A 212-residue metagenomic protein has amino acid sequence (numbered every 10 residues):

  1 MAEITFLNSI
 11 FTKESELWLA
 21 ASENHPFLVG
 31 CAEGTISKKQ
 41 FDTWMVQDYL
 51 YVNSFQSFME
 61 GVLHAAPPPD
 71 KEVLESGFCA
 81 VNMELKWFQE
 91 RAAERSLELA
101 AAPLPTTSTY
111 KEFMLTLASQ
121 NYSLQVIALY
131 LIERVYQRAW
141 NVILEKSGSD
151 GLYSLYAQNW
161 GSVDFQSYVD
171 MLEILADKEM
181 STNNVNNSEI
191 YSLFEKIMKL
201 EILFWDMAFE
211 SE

Functional and structural regions predicted by a protein language model:
A2, S9, V46, P69-Y168 (+2 more regions): Active-site-proximal alpha-helical scaffolds that flank and shape metal-associated catalytic sites
T12-I36, F55, M171-T182: Short alpha-helical hairpin
E16-A21, T35-A65, I127-Q137, W205: Alpha-helical bundle segments that constitute or directly flank the non-heme di-iron/ferroxidase center
Q40, F58-G61, F113, L193 (+1 more regions): Short, hydrophobic/aromatic alpha-helical segments in well-folded domains
L63-K71, N184, S188-Y191: Structural helix-adjacent loops and short alpha-helical linkers that scaffold large soluble proteins
Q166-E195: Long amphipathic all-alpha helical oligomerization modules
I190-E212: Acidic, carboxylate-rich catalytic segments that either coordinate divalent cations
